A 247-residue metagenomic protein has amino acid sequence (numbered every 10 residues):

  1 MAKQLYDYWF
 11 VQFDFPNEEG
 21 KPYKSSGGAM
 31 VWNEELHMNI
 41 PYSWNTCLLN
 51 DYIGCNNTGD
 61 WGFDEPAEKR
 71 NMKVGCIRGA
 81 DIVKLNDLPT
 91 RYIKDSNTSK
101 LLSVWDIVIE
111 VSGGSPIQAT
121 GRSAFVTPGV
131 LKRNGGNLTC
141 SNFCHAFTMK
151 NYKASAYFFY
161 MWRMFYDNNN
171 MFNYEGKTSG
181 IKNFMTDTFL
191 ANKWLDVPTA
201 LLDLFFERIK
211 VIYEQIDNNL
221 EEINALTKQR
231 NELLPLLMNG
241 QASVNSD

Functional and structural regions predicted by a protein language model:
M1-L5, G27-W61, T199-N245: Non-catalytic DNA-recognition/assembly elements of restriction-modification systems
W9-Q12: Extended amphipathic alpha-helical segments with heptad-repeat/coiled-coil character used for oligomerization, fusion
G20-S25, G62-K69, N173-G176: Short coil/turn segments at secondary-structure boundaries
M30-E35, N50-P66, R78-E110, G114: Sequence-specific dsDNA recognition surfaces
R78, S99-D167, E175-K177, M185-F189: A short beta-sheet element
I93, G176-S179: Active-site-adjacent structural elements in folded domains
N137, G180-M185, D203, N224: Short helix-capping and inter-helix turn/linker motifs at the boundaries of alpha-helical repeat units
